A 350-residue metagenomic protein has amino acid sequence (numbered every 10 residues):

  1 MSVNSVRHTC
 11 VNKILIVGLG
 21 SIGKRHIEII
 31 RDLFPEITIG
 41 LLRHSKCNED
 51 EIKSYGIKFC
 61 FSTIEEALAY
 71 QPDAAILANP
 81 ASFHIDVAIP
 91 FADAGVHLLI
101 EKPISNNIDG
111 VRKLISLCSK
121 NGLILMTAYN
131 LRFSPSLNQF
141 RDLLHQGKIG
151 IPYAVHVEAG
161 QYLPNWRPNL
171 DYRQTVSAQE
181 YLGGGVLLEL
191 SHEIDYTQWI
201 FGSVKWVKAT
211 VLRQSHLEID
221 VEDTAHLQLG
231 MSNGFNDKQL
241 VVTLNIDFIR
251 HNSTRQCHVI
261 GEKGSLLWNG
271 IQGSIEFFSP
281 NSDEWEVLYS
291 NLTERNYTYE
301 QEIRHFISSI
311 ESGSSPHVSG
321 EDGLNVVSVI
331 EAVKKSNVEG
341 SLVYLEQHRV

Functional and structural regions predicted by a protein language model:
M1-R7, L41, A74-L77, S232 (+1 more regions): C-terminal helix-rich "cap/oligomerization" subdomain common to oxidoreductases
M1-Y55: N-terminal Rossmann-like dinucleotide-binding module
C47, N291-R304: Active-site loop of classical SDR/Rossmann-like NAD(P)-dependent oxidoreductases, centered on the catalytic Tyr-X3-Lys
Y55-L117: Beta-loop-alpha module in the N-terminal Rossmann-like domain of NAD(P)-dependent dehydrogenases, especially those
I100-E101, L125-T127, W268: Hydrophobic residues in well-ordered beta-strands that form the structural core
K113-L131, I151-V155: Rossmann-fold dehydrogenase core element
S134-E218, G340: Predominantly a Rossmann-like dinucleotide-binding segment in NAD(P)-dependent oxidoreductases
L188, I194-S274, E300-S312, V350: Contiguous beta-strand/loop segments that form the cofactor/metal-binding neighborhood of enzyme cores
